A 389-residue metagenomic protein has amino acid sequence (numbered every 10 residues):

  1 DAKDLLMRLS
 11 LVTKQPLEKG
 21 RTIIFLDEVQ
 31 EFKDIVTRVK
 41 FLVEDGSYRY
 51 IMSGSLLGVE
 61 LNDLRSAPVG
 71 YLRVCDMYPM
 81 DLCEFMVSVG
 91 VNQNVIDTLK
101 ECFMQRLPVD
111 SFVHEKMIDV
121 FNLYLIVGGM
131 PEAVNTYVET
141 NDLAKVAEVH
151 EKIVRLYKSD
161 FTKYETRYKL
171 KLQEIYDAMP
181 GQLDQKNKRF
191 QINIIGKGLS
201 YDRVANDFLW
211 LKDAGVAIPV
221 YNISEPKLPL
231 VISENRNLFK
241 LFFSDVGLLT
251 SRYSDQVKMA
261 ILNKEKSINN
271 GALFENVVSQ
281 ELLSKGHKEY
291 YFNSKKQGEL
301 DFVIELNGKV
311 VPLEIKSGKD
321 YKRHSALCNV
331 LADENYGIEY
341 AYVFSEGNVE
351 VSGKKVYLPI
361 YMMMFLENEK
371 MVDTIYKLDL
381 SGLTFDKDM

Functional and structural regions predicted by a protein language model:
D1-G20: Short glycine-rich substrate-engagement loop in P-loop NTPases that contacts/grips substrate
L17-I35: Conserved P-loop NTPase "ATPase switch" module shared by AAA+ and STAND
F25, R49-S55, D76: Structural recognition of the conserved hydrophobic beta-strand(s) that form the central parallel beta-sheet of P-loop
Q30-M52: Conserved Walker B catalytic segment
L61-D184: Interdomain motor-coupling "hinge/lid" segment immediately C-terminal to the ATP-binding subdomain of NTP-driven enzymes
N135-N307: Accessory nucleic acid-recognition modules appended to NTPase machines
S317-L358: Catalytic cores of nucleic-acid endonucleases
G347-M389: Domain-level recognition of nuclease-like catalytic cores that cleave nucleotide substrates
